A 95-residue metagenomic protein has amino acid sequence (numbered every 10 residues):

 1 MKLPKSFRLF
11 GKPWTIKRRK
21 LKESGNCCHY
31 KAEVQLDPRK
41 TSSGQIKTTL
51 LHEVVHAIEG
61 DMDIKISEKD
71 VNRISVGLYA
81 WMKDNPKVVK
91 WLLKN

Functional and structural regions predicted by a protein language model:
M1-Q45, D61-N95: Metalloprotease/metallohydrolase-associated module, dominated by Zn2+-dependent proteases
T48-G60: Active-site recognition of the HExxH zinc-binding catalytic motif
